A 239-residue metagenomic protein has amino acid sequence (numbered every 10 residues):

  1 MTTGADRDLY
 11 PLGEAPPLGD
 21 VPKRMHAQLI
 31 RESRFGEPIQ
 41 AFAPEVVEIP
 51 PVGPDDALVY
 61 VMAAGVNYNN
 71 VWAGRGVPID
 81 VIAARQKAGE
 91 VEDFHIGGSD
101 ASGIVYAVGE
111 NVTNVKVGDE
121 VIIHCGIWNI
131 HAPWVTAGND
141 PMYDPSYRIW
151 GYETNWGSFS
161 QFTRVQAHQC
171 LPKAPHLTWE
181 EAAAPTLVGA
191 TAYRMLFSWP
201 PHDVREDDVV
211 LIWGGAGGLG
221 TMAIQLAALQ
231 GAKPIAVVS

Functional and structural regions predicted by a protein language model:
M1-E32: Non-catalytic terminal and boundary segments that flank Rossmann-like NAD(P)-dependent oxidoreductase
P17, P22, I39-F42, D56 (+1 more regions): Short coil-to-beta-strand transition motifs
L18, I49, E92-G98, W150-N155 (+1 more regions): Short Gly/Pro-enriched turn/cap motifs at secondary-structure boundaries
M25, D119, R205-D208: Nucleotide donor/acceptor-binding cores
E48-G65, P78-T136, P175: Glycine-rich beta-strand-centered segment in the early N-terminal region that forms part of a ligand/cofactor-binding
I127-Q161: Cysteine-cluster motifs in flexible loop/terminal segments that predominantly coordinate metals
R164-P172: Structured surface patches comprising rigid loops and adjacent beta-strands/short helices at the edges of well-ordered
P175-S239: Mid-domain Rossmann-like dinucleotide-binding core that forms the NAD(H)/NADP(H) cofactor-binding site
